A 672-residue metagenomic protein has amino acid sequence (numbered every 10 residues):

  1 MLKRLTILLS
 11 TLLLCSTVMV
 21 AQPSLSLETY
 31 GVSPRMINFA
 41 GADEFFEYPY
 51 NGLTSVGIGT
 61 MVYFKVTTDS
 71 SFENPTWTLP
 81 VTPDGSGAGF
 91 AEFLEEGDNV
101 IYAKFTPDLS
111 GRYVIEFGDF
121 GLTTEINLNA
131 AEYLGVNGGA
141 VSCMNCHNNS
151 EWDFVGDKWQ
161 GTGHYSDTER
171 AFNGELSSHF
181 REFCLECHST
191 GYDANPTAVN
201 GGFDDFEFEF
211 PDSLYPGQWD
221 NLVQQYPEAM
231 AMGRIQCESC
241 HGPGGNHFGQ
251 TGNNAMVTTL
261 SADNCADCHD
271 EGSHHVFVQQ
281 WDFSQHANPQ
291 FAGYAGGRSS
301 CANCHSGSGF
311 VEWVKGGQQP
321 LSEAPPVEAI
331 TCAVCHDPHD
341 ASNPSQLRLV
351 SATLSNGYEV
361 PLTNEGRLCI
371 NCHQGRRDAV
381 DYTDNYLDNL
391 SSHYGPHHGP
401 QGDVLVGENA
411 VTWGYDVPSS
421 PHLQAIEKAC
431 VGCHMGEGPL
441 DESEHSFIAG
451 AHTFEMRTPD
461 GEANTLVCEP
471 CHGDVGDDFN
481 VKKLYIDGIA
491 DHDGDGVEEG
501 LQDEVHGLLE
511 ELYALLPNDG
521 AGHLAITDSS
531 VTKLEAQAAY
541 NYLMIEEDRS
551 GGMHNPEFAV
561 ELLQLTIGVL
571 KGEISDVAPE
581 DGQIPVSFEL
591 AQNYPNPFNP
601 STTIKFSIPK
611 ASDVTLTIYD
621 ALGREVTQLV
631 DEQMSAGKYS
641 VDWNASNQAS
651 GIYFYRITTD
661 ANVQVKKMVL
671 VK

Functional and structural regions predicted by a protein language model:
M1-L9: Bacterial N-terminal signal peptides that target proteins for export
L8-T17: Bacterial N-terminal signal peptides
L13-L14, N148, D340, P597: Conformational gate/switch positions in structured elements
M19-V20, G582-Y594, F598-K672: C-terminal outer-membrane/trafficking sorting elements
A21-N409, P421-H445, A449, M456-E573: Short sequence/structural segments immediately N-terminal
T76, K158, N246, Q280 (+5 more regions): Conserved beta-strand positions that form and line the central face of beta-propeller blades
T412-S420: Short, charged surface segments at domain edges that flank catalytic/cofactor-binding sites
I574-D581: Short, compositionally biased serine/threonine- and acidic-rich segments at solvent-exposed termini, linkers, or domain
